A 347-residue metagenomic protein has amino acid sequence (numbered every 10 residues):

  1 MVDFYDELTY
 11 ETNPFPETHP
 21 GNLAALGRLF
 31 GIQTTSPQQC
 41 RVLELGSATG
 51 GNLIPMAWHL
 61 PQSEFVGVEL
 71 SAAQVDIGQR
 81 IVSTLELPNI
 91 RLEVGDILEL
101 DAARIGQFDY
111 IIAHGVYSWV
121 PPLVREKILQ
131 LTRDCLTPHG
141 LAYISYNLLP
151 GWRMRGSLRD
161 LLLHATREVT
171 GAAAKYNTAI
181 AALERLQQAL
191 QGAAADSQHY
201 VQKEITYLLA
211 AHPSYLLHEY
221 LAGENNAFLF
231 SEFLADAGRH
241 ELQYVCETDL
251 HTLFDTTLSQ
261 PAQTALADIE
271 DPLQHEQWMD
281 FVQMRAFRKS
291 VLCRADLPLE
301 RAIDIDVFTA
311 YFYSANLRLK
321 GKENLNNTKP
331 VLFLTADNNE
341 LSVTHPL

Functional and structural regions predicted by a protein language model:
E7, E11, F15-C40, P55: Conserved alpha-helix/loop element of class I SAM-dependent methyltransferases that forms part of the SAM/SAH-binding
T49-Q62: Conserved SAM-binding loop of SAM-dependent methyltransferases across substrates and taxa, primarily the Class I
S71: Conserved SAM/SAH-binding beta-strand->alpha-helix loop
E86-I97: Conserved SAM-binding strand-loop segment of SAM-dependent methyltransferases
A102-I111: A short acidic, Gly/Pro-enriched loop at the edge of an enzyme's catalytic core that lines a small-molecule cofactor
E126-P138: A short glycine-rich, Lys/Arg-flanked "PGG" loop and its adjoining helix->strand segment in the class I
I144-G171, K175-T178, A182-A193: Conserved class I S-adenosyl-L-methionine
A194-L347: Rossmann-like AdoMet/SAM-dependent catalytic core
